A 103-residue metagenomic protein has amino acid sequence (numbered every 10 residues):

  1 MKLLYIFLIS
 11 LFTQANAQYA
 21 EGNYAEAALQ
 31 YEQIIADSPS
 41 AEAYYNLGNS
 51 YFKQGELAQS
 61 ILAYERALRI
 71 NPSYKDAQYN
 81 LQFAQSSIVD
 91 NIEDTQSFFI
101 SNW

Functional and structural regions predicted by a protein language model:
A36-D37, I70: Structural marker of alpha-solenoid helical repeat scaffolds
